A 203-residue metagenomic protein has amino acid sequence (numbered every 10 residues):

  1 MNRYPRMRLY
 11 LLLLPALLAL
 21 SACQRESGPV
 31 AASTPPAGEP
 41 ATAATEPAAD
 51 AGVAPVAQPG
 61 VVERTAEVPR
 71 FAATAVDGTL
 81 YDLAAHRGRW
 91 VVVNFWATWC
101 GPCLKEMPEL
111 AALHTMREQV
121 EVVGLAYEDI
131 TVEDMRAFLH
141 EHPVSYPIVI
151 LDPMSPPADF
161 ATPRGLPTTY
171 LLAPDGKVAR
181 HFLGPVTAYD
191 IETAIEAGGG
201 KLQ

Functional and structural regions predicted by a protein language model:
M1-S21: Sec-dependent bacterial lipoprotein signal peptides
C23-E26: Bacterial signal peptide processing site
G28-V61, G200-K201: Low-complexity, Pro/Thr/Ser/Glu-rich flexible segments characteristic of extracytoplasmic/periplasmic regions
E46-L83: N-terminal "domain-start" segment that seeds a small globular fold
Y81-L104: Short active-site neighborhood of thiol/selenol oxidoreductases, capturing the structured segment around
W90-V91, V120, P167: Alpha/beta-hydrolase fold active-site loops
L104-H142, D152-D159: Structural microenvironment flanking redox-active thiols in thiol-disulfide oxidoreductases
A137-S145, I150-A197: Thiol/disulfide oxidoreductase modules built on the thioredoxin-like
